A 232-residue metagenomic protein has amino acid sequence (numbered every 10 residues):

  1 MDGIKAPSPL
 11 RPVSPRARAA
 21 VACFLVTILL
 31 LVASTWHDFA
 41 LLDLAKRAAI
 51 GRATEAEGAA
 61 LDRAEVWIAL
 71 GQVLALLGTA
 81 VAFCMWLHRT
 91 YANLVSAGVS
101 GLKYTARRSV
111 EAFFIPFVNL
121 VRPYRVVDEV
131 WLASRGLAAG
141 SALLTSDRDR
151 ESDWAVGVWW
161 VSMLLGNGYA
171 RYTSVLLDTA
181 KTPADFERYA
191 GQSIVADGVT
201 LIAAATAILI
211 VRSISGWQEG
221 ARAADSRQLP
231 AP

Functional and structural regions predicted by a protein language model:
M1-R11, A139-S146, G220-P232: Low-complexity, intrinsically disordered extramembrane tails and loops of integral membrane proteins
A20-V26, L30, L61-C84, A155-G166 (+1 more regions): Physicochemical signature of membrane-embedded alpha-helices that form the seven-helix bundle of GPCRs, emphasizing
T27-K46, G168-R171: Alpha-helical transmembrane segments of multi-pass membrane proteins
K46-D62: Perimembrane loop-to-helix junctions flanking transmembrane segments
A80-V99, V130: Membrane-helix interface/capping segments
A106-V127: Hydrophobic, aromatic-rich membrane-embedded alpha-helical segments
Y124-V158: Membrane-interface alpha-helices
W160-P232: Juxtamembrane transition segments at transmembrane-helix termini in multipass membrane proteins
